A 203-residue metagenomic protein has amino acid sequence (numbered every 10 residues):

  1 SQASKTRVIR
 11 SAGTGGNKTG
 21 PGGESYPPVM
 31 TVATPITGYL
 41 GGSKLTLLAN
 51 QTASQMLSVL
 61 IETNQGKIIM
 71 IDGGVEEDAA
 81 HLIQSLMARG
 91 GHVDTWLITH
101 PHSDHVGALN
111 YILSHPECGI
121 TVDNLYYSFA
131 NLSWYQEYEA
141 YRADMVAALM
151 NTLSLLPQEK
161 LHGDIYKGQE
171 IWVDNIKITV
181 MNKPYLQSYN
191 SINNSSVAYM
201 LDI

Functional and structural regions predicted by a protein language model:
S4-G91, K160-I203: Core dinuclear metal-dependent hydrolase active-site scaffold
A53, G74, D78, P101-D104 (+4 more regions): Extracytoplasmic/periplasmic, Sec-exported soluble proteins
G66-K67, E76-Y127: Active-site metal-binding motif and surrounding structural segment of the metallo-beta-lactamase
L82-I83, Y138-L156: Short, aromatic/basic amphipathic alpha-helical patches
R89, C118-T121, A148-G163: Structural alpha-beta junctions
L97-P101, H105, S128-N131, Q136-A140 (+2 more regions): Divalent cation-coordinating acidic motifs and surrounding scaffolds that mediate Ca2+/Mg2+/Mn2+/Zn2+-dependent binding
D104-L109, N131-E137, E159-G168: Low-complexity, flexible helical/coil segments
